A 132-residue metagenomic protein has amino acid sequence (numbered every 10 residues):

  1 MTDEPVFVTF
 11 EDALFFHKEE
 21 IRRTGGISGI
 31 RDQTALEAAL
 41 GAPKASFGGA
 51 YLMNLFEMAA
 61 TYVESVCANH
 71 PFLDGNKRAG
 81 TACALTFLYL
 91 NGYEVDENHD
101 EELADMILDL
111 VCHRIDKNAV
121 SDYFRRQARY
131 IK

Functional and structural regions predicted by a protein language model:
M1-K132: FIC/Doc superfamily catalytic core
